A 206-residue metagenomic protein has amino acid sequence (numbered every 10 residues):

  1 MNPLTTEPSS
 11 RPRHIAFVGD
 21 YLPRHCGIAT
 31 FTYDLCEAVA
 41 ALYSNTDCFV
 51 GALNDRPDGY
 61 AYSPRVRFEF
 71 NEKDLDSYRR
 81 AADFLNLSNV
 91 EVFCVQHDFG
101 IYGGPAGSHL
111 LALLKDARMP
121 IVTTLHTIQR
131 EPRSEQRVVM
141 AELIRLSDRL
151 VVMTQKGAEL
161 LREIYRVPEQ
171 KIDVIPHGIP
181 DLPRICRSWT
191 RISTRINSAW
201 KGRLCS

Functional and structural regions predicted by a protein language model:
P3-H25, V95-F99: Nucleotide-activated donor-dependent transferases that construct or modify glycoconjugates
D34-N89: N-terminal strand-loop element at the rim of the active site of nucleotide-sugar-dependent glycosyltransferases
R67-F70, A81-G107, P120-T124: Short N-terminal targeting/anchoring amphipathic segment
D98-Y102, M119-E135, R149, L182: A short, histidine- and acid-enriched strand-loop-helix "catalytic/donor-clamping" loop that lines the nucleotide-sugar
A112, D116, S134-L150: Membrane-proximal helix-turn-helix segments that form the acceptor-binding/catalytic region of lipid-linked
V122, L146-Q155, D173: A short beta-strand/loop micro-motif in the catalytic core of glycosyltransferases that engages the nucleotide-sugar
K156, G178: Carbohydrate-associated surface elements
I185-W200: A short helix/loop element that forms part of the nucleotide-sugar donor recognition site in Leloir-type
